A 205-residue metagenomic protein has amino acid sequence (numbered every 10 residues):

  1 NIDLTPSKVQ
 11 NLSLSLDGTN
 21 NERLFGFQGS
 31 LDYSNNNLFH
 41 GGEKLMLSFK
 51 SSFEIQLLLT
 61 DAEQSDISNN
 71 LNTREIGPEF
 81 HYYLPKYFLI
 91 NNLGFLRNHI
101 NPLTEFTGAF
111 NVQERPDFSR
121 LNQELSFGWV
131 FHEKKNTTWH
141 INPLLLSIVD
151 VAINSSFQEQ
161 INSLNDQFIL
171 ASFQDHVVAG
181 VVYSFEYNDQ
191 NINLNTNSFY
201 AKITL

Functional and structural regions predicted by a protein language model:
N1, V9-S13, T60-L205: Transmembrane beta-strand segments of outer-membrane beta-barrel domains in Gram-negative and organellar OMPs
N1-N20, M46, K50, I55: Periplasmic polypeptide-binding modules associated with outer-membrane biogenesis and secretion
I2-S7, G29-N35: N-terminal periplasmic accessory domains that precede and gate Gram-negative outer-membrane beta-barrel machines
G18, N35-N37, S65, P85: Strand-loop-strand
G18-E22, S51-F53, V112-P116, L170: A generic structural motif
N21-L24, F39-G41, P116-F118, N193-L194: Short glycine/serine/proline-enriched coil/turn segments at secondary-structure junctions
F25-G29, G77: Amphipathic hydrophobic-ligand
N36-H40, K44, I67, L71: Membrane-proximal, glycine/serine-rich, low-complexity loop/turn segments characteristic of large bacterial
